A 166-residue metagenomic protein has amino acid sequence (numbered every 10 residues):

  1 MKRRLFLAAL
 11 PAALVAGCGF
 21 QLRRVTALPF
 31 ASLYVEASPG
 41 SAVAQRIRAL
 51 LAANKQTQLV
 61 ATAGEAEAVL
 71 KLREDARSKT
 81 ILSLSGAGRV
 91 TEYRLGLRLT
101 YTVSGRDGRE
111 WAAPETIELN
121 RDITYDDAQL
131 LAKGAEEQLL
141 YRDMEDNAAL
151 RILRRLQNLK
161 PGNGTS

Functional and structural regions predicted by a protein language model:
R3-L10: N-terminal export leaders
A16-G17: C-terminal motif of bacterial Sec signal peptides marking the signal peptidase cleavage site
F20-T26: N-terminal, Lys/Arg- and Ser/Thr-rich interaction peptides
P29-A76: N-terminal segment of the mature soluble domain
S38-Q45, V90, R94, G134-N147: Soluble non-cytosolic domains of exported or imported proteins
K71-T116, I123-A135, R154: Surface-exposed short loop/turn segments
L131-S166: C-terminal/domain-edge helix-coil "capping" segments
